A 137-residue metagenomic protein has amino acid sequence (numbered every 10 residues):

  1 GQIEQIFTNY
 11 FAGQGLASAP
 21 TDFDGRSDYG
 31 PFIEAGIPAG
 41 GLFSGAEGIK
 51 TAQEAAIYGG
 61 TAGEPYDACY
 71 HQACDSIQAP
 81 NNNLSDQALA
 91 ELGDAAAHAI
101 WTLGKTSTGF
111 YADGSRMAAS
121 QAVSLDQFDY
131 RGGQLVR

Functional and structural regions predicted by a protein language model:
G1-R137: Secretory-pathway/membrane protein signature
